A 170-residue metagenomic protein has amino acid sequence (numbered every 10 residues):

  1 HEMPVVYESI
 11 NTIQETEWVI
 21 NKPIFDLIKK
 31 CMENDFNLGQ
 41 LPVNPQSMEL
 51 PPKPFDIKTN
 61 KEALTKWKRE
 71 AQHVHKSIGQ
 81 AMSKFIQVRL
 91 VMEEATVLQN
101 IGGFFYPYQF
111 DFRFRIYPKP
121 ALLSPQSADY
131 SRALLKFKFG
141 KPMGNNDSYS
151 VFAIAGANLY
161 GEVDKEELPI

Functional and structural regions predicted by a protein language model:
H1-I170: Non-catalytic nucleic-acid-binding interfaces of large nucleic-acid enzymes and RNP effectors
